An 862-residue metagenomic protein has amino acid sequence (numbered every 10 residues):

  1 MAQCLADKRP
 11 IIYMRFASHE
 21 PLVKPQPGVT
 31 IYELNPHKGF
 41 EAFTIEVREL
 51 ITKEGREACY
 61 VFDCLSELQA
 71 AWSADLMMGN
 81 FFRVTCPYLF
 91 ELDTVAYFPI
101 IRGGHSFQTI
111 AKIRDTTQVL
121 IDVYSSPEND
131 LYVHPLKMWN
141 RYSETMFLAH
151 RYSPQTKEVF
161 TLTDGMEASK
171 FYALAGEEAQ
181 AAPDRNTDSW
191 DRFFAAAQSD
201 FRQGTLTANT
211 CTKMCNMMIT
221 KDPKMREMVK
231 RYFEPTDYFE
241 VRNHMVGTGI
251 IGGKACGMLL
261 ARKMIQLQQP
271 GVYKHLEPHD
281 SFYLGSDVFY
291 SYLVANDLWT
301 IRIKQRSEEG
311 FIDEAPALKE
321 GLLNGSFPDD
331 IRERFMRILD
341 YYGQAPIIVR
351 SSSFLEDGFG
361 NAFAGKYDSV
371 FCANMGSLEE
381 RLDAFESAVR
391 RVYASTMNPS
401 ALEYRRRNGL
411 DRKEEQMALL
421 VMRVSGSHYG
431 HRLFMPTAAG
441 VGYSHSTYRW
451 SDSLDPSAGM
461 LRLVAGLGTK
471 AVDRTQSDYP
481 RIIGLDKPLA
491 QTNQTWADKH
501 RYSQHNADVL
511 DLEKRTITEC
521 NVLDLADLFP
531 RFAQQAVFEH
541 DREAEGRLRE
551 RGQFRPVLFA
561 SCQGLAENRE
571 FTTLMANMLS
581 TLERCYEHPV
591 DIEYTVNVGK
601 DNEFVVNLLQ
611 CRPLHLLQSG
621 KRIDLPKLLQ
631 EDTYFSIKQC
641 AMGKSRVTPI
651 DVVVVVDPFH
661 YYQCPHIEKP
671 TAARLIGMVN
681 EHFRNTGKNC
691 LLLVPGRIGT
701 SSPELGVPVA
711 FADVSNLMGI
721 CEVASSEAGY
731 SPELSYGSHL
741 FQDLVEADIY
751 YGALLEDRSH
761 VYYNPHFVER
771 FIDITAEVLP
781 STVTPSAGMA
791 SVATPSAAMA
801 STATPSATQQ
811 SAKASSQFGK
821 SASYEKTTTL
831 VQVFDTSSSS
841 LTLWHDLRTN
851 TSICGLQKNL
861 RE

Functional and structural regions predicted by a protein language model:
M1-E49: Conserved P-loop
E54-A74: Conserved P-loop NTPase "ATPase switch" module shared by AAA+ and STAND
A71-W72, M77-G104: Substrate-engagement module of ASCE P-loop NTPases
I101-Q155: Phosphate-binding/switch region of NTP-binding enzymes
G103, T220-K221, M225-M228, Y232-G271 (+3 more regions): Conserved mixed alpha/beta core segments that line enzyme active sites in large multi-domain catalysts
N140-E178: C-terminal regions of RecA-like/P-loop NTPase motor modules
F239-I303, E309-F311, P316-D329: A conserved helix-loop-beta module that forms one wall/lid of the active-site cleft in ATP-utilizing catalytic domains
